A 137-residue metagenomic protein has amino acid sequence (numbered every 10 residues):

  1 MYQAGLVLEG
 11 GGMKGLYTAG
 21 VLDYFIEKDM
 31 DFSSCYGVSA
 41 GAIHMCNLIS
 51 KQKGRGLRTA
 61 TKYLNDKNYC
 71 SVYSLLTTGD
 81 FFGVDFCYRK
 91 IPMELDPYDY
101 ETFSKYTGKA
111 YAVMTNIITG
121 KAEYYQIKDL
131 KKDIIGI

Functional and structural regions predicted by a protein language model:
M1-V38, C46-I137: Patatin-like phospholipase
